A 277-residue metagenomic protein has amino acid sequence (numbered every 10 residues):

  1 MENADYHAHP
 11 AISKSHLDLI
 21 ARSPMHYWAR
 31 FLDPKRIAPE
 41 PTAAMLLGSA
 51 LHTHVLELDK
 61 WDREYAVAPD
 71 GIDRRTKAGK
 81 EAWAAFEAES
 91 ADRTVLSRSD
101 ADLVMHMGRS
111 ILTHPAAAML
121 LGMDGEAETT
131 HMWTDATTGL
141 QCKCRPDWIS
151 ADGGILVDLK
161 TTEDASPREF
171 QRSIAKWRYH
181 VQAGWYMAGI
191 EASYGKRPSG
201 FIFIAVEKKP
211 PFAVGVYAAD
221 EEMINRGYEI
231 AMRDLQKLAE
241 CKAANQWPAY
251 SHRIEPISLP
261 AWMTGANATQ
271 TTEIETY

Functional and structural regions predicted by a protein language model:
M1-K143, S251-P256: Metal-dependent nuclease catalytic cores that hydrolyze phosphodiester bonds in DNA/RNA, characterized by
W28-L32, T161-S166, K208-V214: Short acidic (Asp/Glu) and glycine-rich catalytic loops that position anionic groups and cofactors
E40, E89-L96, P167-R178, D220-E222: Short histidine-centered catalytic/ligand-binding loop motif
H52, W148, A231: A residue-level signal for conserved active-site and pocket-lining positions in enzyme catalytic cores
V55-K60, D135, T161-D164, E191-G195 (+2 more regions): Hydrophobic/aromatic-lined pockets within catalytic cores
A117-L121, S150-D158, E191-S199: Secondary-structure boundary elements
C144-R172: Conserved catalytic cores of phosphodiester-cleaving nucleases, focusing on short active-site segments
K176-H180, W185-Y277: Metal-dependent nuclease catalytic regions and adjoining charged, substrate-binding loops involved in nucleic-acid end
